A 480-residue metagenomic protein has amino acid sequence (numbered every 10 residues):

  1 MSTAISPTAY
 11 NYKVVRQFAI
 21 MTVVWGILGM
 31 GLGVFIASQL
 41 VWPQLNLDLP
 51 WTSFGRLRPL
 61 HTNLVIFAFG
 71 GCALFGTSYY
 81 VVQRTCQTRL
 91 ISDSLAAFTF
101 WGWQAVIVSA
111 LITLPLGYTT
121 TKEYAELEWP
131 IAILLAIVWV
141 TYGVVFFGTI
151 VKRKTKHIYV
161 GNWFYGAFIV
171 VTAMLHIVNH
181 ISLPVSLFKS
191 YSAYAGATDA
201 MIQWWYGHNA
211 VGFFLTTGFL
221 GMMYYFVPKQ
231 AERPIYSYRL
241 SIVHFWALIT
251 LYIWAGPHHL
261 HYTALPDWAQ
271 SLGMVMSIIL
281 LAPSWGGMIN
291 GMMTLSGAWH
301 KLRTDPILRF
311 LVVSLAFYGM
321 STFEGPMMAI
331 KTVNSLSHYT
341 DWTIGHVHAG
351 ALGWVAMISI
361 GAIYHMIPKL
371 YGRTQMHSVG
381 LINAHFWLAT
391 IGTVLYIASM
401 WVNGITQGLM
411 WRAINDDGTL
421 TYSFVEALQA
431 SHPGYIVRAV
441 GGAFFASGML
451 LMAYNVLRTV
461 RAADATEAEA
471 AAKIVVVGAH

Functional and structural regions predicted by a protein language model:
S2-S6, L428-S431: Short, charged/polar, low-complexity loop and linker segments that flank or interrupt alpha-helical bundles
T3-Q17: Cytosolic juxtamembrane amphipathic/interface segments immediately preceding and feeding into a transmembrane helix
R16-L47, W51-Y118, W129-I150, N162-L187 (+7 more regions): Hydrophobic cores of alpha-helical transmembrane segments in multi-pass integral membrane proteins
S190-A195: Surface-exposed loop and adjacent secondary-structure segments within mature catalytic domains
T198-D199, E232: Functional cores that coordinate and move charged inorganic groups
L302-T304, L308: Long, amphipathic alpha-helical stalk/connector segments used for oligomerization, subunit docking, or mechanical
D464-H480: Short, highly charged, low-complexity non-transmembrane loops/tails of multi-pass membrane proteins
